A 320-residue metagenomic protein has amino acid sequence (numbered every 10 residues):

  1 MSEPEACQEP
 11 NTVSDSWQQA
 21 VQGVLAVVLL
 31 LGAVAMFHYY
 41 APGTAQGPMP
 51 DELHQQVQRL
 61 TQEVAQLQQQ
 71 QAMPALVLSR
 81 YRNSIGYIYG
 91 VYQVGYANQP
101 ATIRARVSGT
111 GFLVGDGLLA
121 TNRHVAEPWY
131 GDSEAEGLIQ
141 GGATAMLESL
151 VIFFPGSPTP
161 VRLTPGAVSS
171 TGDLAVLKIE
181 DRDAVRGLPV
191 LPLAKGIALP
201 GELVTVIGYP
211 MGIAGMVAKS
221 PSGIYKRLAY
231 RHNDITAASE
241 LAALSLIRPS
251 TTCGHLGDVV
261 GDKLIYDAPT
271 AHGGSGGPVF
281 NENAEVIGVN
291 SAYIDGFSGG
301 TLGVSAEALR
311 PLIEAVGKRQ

Functional and structural regions predicted by a protein language model:
E3-M49: Single-pass membrane-anchoring alpha-helices
T44-L113, L119-R123, G172-A175, L188 (+3 more regions): N-terminal activation segment of mature serine protease catalytic domains
I88, G111, G117, T121 (+10 more regions): Terminal peptide-recognition signature
P100-T102, V168-G172, S245-K263, A315: Gly/Ser-enriched beta-turn/beta-hairpin loop segments
A105-S108, L191, A271-S275: Short, small/polar residue-rich loop motifs at catalytic or cofactor-binding pockets
G115-D116, A120-S169, R182, I207-Y209 (+1 more regions): Catalytic-histidine neighborhood of serine endopeptidases, predominantly the chymotrypsin-like S1/PA family
P189-G261, A271, N290-T301: Flexible, gly/ser-rich surface segments that form the specificity/activation loops bordering the active-site cleft
L246, F280-Q320: C-terminal subregion of chymotrypsin/trypsin-like serine protease catalytic domains
